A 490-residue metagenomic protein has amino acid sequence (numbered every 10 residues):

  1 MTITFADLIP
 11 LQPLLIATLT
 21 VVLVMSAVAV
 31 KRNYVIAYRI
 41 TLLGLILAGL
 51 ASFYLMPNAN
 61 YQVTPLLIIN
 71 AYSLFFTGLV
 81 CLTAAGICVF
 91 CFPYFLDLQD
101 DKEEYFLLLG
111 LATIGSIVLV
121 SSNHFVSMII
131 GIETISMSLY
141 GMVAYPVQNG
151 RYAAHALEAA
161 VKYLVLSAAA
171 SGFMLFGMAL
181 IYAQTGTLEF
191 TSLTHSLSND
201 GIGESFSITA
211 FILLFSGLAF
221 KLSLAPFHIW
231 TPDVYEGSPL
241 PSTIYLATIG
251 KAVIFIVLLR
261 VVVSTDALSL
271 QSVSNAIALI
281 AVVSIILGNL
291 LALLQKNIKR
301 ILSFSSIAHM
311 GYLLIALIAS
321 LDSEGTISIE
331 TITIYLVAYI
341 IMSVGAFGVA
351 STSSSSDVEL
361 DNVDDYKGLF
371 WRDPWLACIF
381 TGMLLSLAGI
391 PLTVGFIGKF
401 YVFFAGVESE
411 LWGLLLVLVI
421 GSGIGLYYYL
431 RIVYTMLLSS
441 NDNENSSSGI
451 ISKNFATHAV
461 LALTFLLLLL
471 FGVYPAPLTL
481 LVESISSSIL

Functional and structural regions predicted by a protein language model:
M1-L490: Alpha-helical transmembrane segments of multi-pass membrane proteins predominantly involved in bioenergetics
